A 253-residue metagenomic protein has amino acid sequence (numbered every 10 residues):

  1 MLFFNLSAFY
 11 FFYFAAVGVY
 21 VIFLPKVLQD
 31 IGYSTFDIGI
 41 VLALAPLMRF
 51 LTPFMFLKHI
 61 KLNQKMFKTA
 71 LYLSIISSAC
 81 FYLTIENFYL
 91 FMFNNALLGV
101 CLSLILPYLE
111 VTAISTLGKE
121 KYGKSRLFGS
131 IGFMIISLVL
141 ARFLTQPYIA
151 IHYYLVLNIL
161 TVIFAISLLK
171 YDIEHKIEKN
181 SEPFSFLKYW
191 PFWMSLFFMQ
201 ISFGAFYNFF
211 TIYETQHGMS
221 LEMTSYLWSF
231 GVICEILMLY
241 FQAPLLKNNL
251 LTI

Functional and structural regions predicted by a protein language model:
M1-R49, K188-L227: Helix-loop boundary and gating motifs at the non-cytosolic
F11, F88-L106, F197: Hydrophobic core of transmembrane alpha-helices in multi-pass small-molecule transporters, especially MFS/SLC-type
L24, V100-L117: Intracellular juxtamembrane helix-capping segments at the cytosolic ends of symmetry-related transmembrane helices
R49-K65, L144-T145, L237-L250: Helix-to-loop junctions at the C-terminal end of transmembrane segments in multipass secondary transporters
Y72-E86: C-terminal ends and interior cores of transmembrane alpha-helices in multi-pass membrane transporters/permeases
E120-A141: Glycine-rich segments within core transmembrane alpha-helices of 12-TM secondary carriers
A150-S167: Symmetry-related core transmembrane helices of the 12-TM Major Facilitator Superfamily/SLC fold
L168-Q200: Juxtamembrane intracellular "pre-TM" segments in multi-pass secondary transporters
